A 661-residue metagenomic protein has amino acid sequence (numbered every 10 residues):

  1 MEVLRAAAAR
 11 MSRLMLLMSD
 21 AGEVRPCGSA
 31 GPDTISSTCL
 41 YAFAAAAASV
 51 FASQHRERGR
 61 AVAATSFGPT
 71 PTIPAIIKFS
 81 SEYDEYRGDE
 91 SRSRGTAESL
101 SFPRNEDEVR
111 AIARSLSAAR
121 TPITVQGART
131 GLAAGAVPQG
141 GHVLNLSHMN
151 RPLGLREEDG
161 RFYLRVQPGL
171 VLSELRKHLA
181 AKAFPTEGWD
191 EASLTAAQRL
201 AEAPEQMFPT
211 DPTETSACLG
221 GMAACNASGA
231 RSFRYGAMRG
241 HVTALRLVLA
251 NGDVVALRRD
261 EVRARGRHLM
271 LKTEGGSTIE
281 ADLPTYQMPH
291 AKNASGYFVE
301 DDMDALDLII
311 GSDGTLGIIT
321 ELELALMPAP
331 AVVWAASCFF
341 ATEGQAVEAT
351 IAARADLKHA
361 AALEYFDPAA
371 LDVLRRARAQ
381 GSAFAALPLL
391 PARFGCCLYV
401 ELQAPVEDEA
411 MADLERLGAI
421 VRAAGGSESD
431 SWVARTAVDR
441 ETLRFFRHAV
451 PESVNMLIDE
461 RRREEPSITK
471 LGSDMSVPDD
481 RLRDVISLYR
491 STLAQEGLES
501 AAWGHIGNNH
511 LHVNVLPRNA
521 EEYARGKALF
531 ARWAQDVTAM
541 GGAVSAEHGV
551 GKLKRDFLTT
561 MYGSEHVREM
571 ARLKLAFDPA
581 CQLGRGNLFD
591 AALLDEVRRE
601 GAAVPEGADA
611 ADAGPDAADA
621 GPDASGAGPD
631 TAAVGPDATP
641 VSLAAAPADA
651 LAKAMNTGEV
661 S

Functional and structural regions predicted by a protein language model:
R5-S19, R25-S29, T34-Y41, S49 (+1 more regions): Low-acidity, Ser/Thr- and Arg-rich intrinsically disordered low-complexity segments
A44-A48, V62-A118, A128-L164, L172 (+8 more regions): N-terminal flexible segment immediately upstream of the FAD-binding catalytic core in FAD-dependent oxidoreductases
I76-F79, S101-P103, P122-G127, A134 (+14 more regions): General beta-strand structural signal in soluble alpha/beta enzymes
F79-S81, I310-S312, I318-A528, R532 (+2 more regions): C-terminal substrate-recognition/cap domain of FAD-linked oxidoreductases
L153, P168, S173, A180-A181 (+5 more regions): FAD-binding subdomain of flavoenzyme oxidoreductases
H505, A543-V550, R585-L588: Short acidic/histidine-rich active-site segments
R555-D609, L643-V660: Activity-critical C-terminal alpha-helical subdomain
D609-D612, D616-D619, D623-G626, D630-A633 (+4 more regions): Asp/Glu-rich intrinsically disordered low-complexity tracts
